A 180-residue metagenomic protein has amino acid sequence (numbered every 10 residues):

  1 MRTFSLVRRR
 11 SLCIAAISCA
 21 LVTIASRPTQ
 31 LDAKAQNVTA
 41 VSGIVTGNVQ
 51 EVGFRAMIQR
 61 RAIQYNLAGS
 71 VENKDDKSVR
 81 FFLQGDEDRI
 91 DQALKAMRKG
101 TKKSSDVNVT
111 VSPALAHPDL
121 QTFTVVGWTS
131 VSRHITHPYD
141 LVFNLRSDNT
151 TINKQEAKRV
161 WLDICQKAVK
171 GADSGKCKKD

Functional and structural regions predicted by a protein language model:
M1: Catalytic domains of riboflavin
F4-D180: Intrinsically disordered, low-complexity, mixed-charge
